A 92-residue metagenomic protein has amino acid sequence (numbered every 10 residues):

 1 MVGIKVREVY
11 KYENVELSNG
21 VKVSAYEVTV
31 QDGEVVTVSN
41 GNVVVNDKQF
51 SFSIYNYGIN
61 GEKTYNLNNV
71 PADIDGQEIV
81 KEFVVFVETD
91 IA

Functional and structural regions predicted by a protein language model:
M1-T37: Negatively charged, low-complexity tracts enriched in Asp/Glu with abundant Ser/Thr
K5-R7, K48, Q77, K81: Surface-exposed charge patches in extracellular/virion surface proteins
G33-K63: A short, structured beta-strand/loop element
S53-A92: Mixed-charge, Lys/Arg-enriched low-complexity segments
